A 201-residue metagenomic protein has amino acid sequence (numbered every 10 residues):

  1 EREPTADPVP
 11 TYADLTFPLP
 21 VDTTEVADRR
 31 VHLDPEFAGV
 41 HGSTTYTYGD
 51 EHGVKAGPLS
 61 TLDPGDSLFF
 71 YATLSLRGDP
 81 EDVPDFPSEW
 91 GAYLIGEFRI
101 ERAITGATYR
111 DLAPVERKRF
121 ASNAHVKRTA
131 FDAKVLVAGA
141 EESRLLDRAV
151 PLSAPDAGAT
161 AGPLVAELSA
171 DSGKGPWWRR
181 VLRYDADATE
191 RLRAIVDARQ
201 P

Functional and structural regions predicted by a protein language model:
E1-L62, Y184-P201: Compositionally biased, charged N-terminal/linker segments
E1-P10, W90, A103-P201: Contiguous surface segments at macromolecular interaction interfaces
T47-G49, R77-D79, A113-E116: A short linear-motif detector with a strong N-terminal bias
G57-D63, W90-I95: Short, well-structured alpha-helical interface segments that form or flank functional binding sites
P64-F69: Loop/turn positions that initiate beta-strands
L74-I95: Short, Lys/Arg- and Gly-enriched loop/turn segments at beta-strand edges
F98-I100: Conserved hydrophobic positions within beta-strands
